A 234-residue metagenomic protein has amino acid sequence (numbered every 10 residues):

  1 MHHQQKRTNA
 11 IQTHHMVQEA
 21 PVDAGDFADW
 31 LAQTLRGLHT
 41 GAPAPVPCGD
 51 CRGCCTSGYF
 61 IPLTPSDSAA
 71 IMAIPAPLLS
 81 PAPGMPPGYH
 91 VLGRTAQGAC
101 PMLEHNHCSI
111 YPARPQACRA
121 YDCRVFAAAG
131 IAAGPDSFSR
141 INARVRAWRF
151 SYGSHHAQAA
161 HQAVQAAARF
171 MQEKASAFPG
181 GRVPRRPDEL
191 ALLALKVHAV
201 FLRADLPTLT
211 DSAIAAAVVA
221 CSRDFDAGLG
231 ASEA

Functional and structural regions predicted by a protein language model:
M1-A234: Short loop/turn segments that flank or connect secondary-structure elements
